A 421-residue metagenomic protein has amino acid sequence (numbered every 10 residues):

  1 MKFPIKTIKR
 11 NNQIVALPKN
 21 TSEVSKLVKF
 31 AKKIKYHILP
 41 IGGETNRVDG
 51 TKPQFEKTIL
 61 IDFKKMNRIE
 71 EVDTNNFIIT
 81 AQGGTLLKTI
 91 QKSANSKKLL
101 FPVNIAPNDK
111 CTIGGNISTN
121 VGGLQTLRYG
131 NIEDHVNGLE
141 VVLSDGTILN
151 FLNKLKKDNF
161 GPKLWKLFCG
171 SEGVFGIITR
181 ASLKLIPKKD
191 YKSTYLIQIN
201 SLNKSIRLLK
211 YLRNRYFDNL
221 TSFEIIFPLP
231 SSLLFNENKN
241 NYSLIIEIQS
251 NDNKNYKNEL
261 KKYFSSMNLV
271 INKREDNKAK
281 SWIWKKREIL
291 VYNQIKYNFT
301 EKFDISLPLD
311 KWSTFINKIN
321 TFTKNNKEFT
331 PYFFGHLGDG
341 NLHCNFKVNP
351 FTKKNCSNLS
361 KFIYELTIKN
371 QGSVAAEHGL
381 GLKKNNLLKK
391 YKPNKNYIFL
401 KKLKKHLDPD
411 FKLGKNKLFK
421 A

Functional and structural regions predicted by a protein language model:
M1, P187, S193-I199, K204-F362 (+2 more regions): C-terminal substrate-recognition/cap domain of FAD-linked oxidoreductases
M1-K29, N46-F77, A106, P228-E237 (+3 more regions): N-terminal flexible segment immediately upstream of the FAD-binding catalytic core in FAD-dependent oxidoreductases
M1-T7, K33-H37, F264-S281, K369-V374 (+1 more regions): N-terminal accessory segments
G42, N104-P107, P331-N341, N370-G381 (+1 more regions): Core alpha/beta catalytic barrel or barrel-like domain that forms the active/cofactor pocket in diverse metabolic
R47-D49, I59-D62, V174-A181, E247-L260 (+1 more regions): Short, acidic (Asp/Glu-rich) active-site segment that either coordinates a divalent metal cofactor
R68-E224: FAD-binding subdomain of flavoenzyme oxidoreductases
T147, N385-A421: Activity-critical C-terminal alpha-helical subdomain
